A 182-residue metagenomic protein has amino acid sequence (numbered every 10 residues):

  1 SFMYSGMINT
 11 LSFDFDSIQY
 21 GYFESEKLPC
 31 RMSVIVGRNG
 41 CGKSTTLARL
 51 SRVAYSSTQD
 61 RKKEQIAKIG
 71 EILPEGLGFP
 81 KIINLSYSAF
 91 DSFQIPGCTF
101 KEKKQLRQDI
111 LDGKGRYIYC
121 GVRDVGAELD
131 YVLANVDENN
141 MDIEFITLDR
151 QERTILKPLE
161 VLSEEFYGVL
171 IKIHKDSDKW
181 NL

Functional and structural regions predicted by a protein language model:
S1-E26: N-terminal pre-Walker A segment at the start of P-loop NTPase domains
M32: Walker A (P-loop) ATP-phosphate-binding motif of ABC ATPase nucleotide-binding domains
I35: Hydrophobic anchor at the beta1->P-loop junction of P-loop NTPases
R38: P-loop (Walker A) phosphate-binding loop of NTP-binding proteins
G42-K43: Conserved lysine of the Walker
T46-A48: Post-Walker A alpha-helix
V53-L73: Post-Walker A helix-loop "phosphate-sensing" segment adjacent to the P-loop in P-loop NTPases
I72-L182: Coupling/switch segment of ABC-type P-loop NTPase heads
